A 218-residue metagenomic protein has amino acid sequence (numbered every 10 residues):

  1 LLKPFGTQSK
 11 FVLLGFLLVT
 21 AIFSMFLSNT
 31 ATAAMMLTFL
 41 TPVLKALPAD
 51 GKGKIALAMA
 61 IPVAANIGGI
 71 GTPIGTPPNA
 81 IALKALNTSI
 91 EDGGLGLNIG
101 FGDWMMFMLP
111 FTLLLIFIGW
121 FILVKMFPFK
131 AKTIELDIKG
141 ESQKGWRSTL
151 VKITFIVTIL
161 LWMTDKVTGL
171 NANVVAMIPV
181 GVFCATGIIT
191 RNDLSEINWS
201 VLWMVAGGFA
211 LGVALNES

Functional and structural regions predicted by a protein language model:
L1-G51, S200-V201, V205-S218: Membrane-embedded alpha-helical segments and adjacent helix-loop junctions characteristic of multi-pass solute
L1-L2, K132-S142, I159-K166: Short juxtamembrane and helix-loop transition motifs at transmembrane-helix boundaries in membrane proteins
L1-P4, T41, K45-L47, F121 (+2 more regions): C-terminal ends of transmembrane helices
K10-L18, T32, A58-M59, M105-L109 (+4 more regions): Hydrophobic alpha-helical transmembrane segments
V19-S28, P62-I74, L161-V167: Transmembrane alpha-helix interface/packing and boundary motifs in multi-pass membrane proteins, characterized by
T30, F121, G145-T149, V157-I178 (+1 more regions): Flexible hinge motifs at transmembrane-helix junctions and intramembrane kinks/re-entrant loops in multi-pass membrane
A49-I55, M59-A64, G68-I81, L86-Q143 (+1 more regions): Juxtamembrane and boundary regions of transmembrane helices in multi-pass small-molecule transporters and channels
G71-P77, I156-M163, G208-S218: Hydrophobic alpha-helical transmembrane segments in multi-pass integral membrane proteins
